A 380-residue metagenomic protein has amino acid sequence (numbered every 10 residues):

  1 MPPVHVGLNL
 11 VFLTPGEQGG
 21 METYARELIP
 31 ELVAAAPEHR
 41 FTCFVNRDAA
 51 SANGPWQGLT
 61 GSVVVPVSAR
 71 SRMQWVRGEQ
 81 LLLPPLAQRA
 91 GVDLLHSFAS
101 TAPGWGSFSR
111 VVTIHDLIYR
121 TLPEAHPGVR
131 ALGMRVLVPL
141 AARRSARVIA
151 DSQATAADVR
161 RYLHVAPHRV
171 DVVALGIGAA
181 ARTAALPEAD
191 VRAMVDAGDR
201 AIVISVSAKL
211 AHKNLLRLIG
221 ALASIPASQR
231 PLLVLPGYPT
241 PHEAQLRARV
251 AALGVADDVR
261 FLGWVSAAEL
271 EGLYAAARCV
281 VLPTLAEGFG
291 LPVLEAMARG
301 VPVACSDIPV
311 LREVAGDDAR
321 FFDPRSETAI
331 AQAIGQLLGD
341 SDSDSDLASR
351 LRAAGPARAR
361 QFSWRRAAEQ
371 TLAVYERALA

Functional and structural regions predicted by a protein language model:
M1-A380: Carbohydrate transferase catalytic cores enriched for Leloir-type hexosyltransferases
